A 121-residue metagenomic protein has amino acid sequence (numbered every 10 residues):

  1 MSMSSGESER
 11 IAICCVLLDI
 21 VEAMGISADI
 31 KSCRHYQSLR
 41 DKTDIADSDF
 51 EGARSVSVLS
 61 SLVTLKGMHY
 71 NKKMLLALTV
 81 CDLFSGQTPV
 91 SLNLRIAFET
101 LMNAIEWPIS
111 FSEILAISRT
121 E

Functional and structural regions predicted by a protein language model:
M1-E121: Small-residue-enriched hydrophobic alpha-helices in membranes
